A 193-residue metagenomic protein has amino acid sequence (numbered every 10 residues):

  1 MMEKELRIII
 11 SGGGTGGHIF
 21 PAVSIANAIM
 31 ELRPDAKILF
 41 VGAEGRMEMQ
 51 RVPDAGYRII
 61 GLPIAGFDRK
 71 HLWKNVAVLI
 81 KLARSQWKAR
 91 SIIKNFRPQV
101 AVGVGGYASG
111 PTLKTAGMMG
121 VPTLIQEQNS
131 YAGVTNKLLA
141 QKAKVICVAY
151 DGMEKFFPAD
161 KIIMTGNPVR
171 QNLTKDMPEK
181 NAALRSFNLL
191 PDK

Functional and structural regions predicted by a protein language model:
E5-G13, D35-K81, Q86, T165-V169: Conserved nucleotide-sugar phosphate-binding/catalytic loop shared by glycosyltransferases and other
E5-R7, L190-K193: Charged active-site motifs of nucleotide-sugar-dependent glycosyltransferases
I9, L39, A101-V102, L124 (+1 more regions): Structural detector of well-ordered beta-strand residues that form the stable sheet scaffold of enzyme domains
G14-G16, G106-A108, S130-Y131: Residue-level detector of alpha-helix initiation sites
H18-I29: Short amphipathic alpha-helix
R33, S91-R97, L189-D192: Glycine-rich phosphate-binding loop signature in dinucleotide/nucleotide-binding domains
R90-V102, S109-L124, K137-K142: Glycosyltransferases and closely related glycan-assembly transferases that use nucleotide-activated donors
G117-K180, L184, L189-L190: Active-site-proximal region of nucleotide-activated glycan assembly enzymes, centered on histidine/acidic-rich loops
